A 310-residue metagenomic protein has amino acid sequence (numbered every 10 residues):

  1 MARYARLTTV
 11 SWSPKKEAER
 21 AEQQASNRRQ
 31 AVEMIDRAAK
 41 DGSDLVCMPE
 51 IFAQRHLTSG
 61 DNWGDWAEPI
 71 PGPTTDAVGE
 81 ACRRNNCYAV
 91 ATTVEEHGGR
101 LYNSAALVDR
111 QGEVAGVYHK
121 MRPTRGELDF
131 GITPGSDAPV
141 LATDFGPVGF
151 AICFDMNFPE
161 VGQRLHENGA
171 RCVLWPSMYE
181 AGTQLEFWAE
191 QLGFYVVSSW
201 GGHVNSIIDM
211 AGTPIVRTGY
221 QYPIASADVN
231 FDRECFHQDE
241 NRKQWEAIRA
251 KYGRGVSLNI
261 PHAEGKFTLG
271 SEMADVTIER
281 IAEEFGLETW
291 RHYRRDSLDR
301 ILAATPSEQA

Functional and structural regions predicted by a protein language model:
M1-K16: Short beta-strand segments enriched in small/hydrophobic residues
S13-S26, D129: Acidic/histidine-rich helix-loop elements that form or flank divalent-metal/phosphate-binding sites at the catalytic
A21-Q111, Q191-L192: Cys-nucleophile CN-hydrolase/nitrilase-fold catalytic domain and related Cys-dependent amidase chemistry that acts on
D44-L45, V148, C172: Structural motif
G72-Y88, M156-N259: CN hydrolase (nitrilase-like) catalytic-core segments centered on the catalytic cysteine and neighboring Lys/Glu
A91-T93, S104-L107, P139, N205-I208 (+1 more regions): Short beta-strand scaffold segments in enzyme catalytic cores
E96-N168, P176, T183-F187, Q191: Active-site catalytic loop in hydrolytic enzyme cores
E234-A310: A short C-terminal boundary segment appended to hydrolase-like catalytic domains
